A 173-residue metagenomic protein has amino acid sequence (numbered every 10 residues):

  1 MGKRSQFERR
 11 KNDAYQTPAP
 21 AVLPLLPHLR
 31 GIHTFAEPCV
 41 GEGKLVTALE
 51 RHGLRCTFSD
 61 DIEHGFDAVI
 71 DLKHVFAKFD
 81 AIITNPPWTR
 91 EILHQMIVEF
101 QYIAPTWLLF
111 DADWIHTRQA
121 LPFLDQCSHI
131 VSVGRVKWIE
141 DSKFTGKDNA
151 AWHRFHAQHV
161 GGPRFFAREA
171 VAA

Functional and structural regions predicted by a protein language model:
M1-A173: Class I S-adenosyl-L-methionine-dependent methyltransferase catalytic core
